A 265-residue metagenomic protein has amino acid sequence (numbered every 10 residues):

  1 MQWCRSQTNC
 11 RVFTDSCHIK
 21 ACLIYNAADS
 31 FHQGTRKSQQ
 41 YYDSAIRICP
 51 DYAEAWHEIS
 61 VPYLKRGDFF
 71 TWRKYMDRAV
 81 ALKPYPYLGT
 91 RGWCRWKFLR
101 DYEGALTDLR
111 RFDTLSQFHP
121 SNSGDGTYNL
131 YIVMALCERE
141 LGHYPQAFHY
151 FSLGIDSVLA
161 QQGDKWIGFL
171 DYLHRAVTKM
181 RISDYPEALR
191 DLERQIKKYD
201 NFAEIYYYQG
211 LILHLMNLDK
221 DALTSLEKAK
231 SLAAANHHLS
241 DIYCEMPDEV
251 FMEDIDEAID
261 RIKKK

Functional and structural regions predicted by a protein language model:
C4-H57, K65-D68, K74, K263: N-terminal leader/linker segments that initiate helical-solenoid repeat arrays
N9-F13, D43-R47, D77-L82, D113-T127 (+2 more regions): Flexible helix-coil transition and linker loops at the boundaries of alpha-helical arrays
N9-S16, W166, L223-K265: Terminal, low-structured helical/coil segments at or just beyond the last alpha-helical repeat
H32, R66, F98-L99, L141 (+2 more regions): Structural motif corresponding to the intra-repeat A-B loop/turn of tetratricopeptide repeats
A55, Y87-G89, N122, L130 (+4 more regions): TPR alpha-solenoid repeat register
V80-P84, W96, T107-L115, H149-D156 (+1 more regions): TPR/TPR-like (Sel1-like) alpha-helical repeat modules
L136-K197: Alpha-helical adaptor scaffolds
